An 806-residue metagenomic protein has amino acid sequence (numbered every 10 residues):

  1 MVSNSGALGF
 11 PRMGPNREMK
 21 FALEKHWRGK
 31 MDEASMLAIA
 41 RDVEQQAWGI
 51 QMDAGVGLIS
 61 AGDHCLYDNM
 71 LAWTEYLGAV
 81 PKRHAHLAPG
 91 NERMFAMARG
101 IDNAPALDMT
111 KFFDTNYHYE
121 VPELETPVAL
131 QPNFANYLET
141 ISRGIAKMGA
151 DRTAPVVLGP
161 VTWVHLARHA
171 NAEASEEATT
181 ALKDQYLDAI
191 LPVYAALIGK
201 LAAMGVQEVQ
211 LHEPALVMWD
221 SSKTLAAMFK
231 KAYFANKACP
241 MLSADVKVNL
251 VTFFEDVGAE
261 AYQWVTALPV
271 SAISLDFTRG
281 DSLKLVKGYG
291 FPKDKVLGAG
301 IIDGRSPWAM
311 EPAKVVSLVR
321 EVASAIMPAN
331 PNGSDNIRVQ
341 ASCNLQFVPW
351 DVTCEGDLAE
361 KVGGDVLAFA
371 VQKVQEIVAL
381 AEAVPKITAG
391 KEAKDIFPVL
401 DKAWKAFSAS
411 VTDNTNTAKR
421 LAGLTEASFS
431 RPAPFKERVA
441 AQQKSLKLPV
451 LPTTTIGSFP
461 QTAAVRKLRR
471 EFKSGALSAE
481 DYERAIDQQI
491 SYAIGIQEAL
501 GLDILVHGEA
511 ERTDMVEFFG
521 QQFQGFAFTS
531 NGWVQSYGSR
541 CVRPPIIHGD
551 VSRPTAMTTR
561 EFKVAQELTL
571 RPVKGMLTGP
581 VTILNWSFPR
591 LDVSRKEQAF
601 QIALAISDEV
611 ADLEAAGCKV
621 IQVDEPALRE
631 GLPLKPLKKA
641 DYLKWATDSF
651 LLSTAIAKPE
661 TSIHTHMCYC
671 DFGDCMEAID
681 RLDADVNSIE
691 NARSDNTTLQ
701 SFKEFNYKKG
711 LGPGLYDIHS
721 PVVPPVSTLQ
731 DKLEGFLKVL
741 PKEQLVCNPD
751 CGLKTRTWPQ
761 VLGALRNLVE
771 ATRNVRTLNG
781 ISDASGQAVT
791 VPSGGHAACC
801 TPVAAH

Functional and structural regions predicted by a protein language model:
M1-H806: Domain-level signal for soluble alpha/beta catalytic cores
